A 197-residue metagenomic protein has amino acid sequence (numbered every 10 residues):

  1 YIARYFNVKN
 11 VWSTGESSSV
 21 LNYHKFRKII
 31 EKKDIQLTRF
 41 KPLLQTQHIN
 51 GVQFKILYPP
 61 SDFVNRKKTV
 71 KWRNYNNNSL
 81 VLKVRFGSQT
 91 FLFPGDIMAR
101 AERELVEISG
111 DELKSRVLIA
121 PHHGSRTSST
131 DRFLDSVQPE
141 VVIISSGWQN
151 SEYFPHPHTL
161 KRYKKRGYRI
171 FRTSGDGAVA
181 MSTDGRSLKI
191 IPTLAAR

Functional and structural regions predicted by a protein language model:
Y1-R197: Non-globular, low-confidence helical/coil segments that flank catalytic cores
